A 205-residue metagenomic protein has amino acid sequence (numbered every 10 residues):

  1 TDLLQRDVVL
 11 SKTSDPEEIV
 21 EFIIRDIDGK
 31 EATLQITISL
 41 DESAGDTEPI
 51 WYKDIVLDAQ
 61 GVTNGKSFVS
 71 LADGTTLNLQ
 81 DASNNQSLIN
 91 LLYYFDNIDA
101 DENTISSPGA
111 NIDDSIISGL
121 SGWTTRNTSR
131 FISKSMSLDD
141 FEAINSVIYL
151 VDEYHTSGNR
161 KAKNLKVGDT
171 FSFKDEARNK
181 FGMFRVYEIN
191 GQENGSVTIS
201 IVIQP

Functional and structural regions predicted by a protein language model:
T1-D7, S11-I19, G29-P205: Surface-exposed, beta-sheet-biased, low-hydrophobicity segments with strongly acidic/polar composition
I24-D26: Conserved structural position at the C-terminal beta-strand of extracellular beta-sandwich adhesion modules
